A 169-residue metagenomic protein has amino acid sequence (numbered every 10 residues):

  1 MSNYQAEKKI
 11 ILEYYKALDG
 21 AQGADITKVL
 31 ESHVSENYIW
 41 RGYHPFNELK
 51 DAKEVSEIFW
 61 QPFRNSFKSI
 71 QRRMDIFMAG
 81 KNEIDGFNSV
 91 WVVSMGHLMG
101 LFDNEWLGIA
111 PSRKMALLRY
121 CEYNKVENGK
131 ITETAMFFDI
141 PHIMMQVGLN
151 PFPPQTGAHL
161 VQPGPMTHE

Functional and structural regions predicted by a protein language model:
M1-E169: C-terminal and inter-domain tail/linker signature
